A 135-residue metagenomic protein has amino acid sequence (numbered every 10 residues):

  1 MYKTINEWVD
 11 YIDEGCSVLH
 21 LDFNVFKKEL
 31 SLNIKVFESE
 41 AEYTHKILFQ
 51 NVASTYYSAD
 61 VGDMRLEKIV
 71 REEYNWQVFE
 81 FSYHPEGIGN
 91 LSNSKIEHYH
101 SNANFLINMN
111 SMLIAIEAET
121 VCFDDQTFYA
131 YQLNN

Functional and structural regions predicted by a protein language model:
M1-N135: Surface-exposed, interaction-prone regions used to assemble/regulate multi-protein complexes
